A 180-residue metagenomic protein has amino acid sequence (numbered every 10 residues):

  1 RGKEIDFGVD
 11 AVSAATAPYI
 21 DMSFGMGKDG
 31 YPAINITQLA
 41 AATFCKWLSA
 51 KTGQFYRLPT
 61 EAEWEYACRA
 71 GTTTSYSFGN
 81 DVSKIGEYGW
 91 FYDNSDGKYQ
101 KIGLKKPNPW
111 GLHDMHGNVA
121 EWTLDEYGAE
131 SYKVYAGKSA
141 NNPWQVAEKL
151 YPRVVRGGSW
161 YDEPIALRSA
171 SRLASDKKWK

Functional and structural regions predicted by a protein language model:
R1-G79, E87, L124-Y132: Active-site microenvironments of metalloenzymes and redox enzymes
D29, K84-E87, K98-K101, Y151 (+1 more regions): Cysteine-rich, disulfide-stabilized extracellular repeat modules
D29-P32, I102-G103, P107, L173-W179: Active-site rim elements
T37-A40, N108-G111, M115: An acidic site on a long C-lobe helix of protein kinase domains
W47, W64, W90, W110 (+2 more regions): Signature tryptophan residues that serve as conserved aromatic anchors
T72-S75, S95-K98, M115-K180: Surface-exposed recognition segments
D81, D93, K105, L124-Y127: Histidine- and/or cysteine-centered catalytic micro-motif in compact active-site loops
I85-L112: A short, contiguous structural element within a folded domain that forms the immediate neighborhood of a functional site
